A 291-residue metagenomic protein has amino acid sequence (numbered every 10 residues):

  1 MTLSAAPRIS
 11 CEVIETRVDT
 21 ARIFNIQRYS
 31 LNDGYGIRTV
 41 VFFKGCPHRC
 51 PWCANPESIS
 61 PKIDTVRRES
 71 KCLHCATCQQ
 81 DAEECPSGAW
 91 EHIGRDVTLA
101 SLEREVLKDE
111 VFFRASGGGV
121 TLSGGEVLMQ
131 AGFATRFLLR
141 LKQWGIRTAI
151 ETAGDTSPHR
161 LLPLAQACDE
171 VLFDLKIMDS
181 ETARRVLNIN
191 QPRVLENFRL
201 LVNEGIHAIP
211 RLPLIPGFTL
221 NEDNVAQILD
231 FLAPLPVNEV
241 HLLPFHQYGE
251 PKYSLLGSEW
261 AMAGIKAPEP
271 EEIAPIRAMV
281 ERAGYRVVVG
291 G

Functional and structural regions predicted by a protein language model:
M1-T77, P86-G94, K108, F112-R114: N-terminal [4Fe-4S]-dependent radical SAM core
M1-Y35, L214-G291: Auxiliary Fe-S-binding modules of radical SAM enzymes
V40-F42, E84, T121, A149: Short, conserved beta-strand segments within well-ordered enzyme catalytic domains that often line or immediately flank
D64, E91-G94, E126, V186 (+2 more regions): Pocket-edge positions in alpha/beta enzyme catalytic cores
K71, D81, R95-S101: FAD-binding FR-type
A100-L255: Conserved AdoMet/S-adenosylmethionine-binding subsite of the radical SAM
